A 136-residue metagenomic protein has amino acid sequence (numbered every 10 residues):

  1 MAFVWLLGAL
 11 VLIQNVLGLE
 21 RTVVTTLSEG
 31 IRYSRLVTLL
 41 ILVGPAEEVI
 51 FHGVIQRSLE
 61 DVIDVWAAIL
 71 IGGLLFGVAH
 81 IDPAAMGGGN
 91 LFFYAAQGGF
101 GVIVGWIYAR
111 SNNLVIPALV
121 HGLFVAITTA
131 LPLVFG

Functional and structural regions predicted by a protein language model:
M1-A46, D61: Juxtamembrane helix-loop-helix connectors linking adjacent transmembrane helices in multi-pass membrane enzymes
F3, R35, E48, V65 (+1 more regions): Transmembrane alpha-helical core positions of polytopic small-molecule transporters
E20-G30, L59-E60, G89-V104: Short, motif-level signal for alpha-helix interfacial/capping segments enriched in acidic residues and aromatics/proline
Y33, V37-T38, W66-L70, N90: The feature captures the transmembrane alpha-helix scaffold of multi-pass secondary transporters
P45-I50, V54-L59, V78, D82 (+2 more regions): Active-site His/Glu-centered metal-binding helix of metallohydrolases
A46-I71, A109-N113: Membrane-interface helix/loop boundary segments of multi-pass membrane proteins
I69, A79, P83-A85, G89-G136: Functionally important transmembrane alpha-helices
G72-F76: Alpha-helical transmembrane segments of helical membrane proteins, especially in multi-pass transport, channel
